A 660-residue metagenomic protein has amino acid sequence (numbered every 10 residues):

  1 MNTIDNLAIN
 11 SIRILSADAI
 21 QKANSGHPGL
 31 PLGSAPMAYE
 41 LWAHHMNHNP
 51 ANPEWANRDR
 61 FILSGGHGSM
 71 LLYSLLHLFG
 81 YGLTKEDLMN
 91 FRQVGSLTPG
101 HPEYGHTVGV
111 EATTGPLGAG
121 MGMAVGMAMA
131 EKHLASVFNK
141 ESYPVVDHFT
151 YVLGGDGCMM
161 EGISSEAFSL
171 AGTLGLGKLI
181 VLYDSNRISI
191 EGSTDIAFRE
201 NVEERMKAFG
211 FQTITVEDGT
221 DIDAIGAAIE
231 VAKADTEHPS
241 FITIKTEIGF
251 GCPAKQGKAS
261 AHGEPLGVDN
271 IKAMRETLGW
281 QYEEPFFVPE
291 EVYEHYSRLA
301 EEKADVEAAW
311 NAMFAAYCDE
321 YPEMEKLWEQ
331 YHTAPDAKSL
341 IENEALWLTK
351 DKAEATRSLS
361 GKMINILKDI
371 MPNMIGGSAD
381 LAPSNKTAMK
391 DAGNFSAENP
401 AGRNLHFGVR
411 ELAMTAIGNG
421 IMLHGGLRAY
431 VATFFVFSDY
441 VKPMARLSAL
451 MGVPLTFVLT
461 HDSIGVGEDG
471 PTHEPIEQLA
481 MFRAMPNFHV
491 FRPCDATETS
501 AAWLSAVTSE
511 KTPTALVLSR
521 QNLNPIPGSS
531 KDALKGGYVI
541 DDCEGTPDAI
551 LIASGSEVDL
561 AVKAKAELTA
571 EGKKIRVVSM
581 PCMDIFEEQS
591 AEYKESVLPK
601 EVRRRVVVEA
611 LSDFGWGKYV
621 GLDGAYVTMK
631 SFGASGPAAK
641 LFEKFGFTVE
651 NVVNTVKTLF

Functional and structural regions predicted by a protein language model:
M1-A35, L153-G154, C158-G162, I180 (+7 more regions): Conserved acidic/glycine
L15-A23, P50-D59, P99-T114, V145-Y151 (+4 more regions): Glycine/charged-rich beta-loop-alpha catalytic/anionic-binding loops adjacent to active sites
A23-A35, F61-H67, R92, P102-M123 (+9 more regions): Active-site nucleophile and cofactor-binding loops and adjacent substrate-binding regions of central metabolic enzymes
S34-L174, A388-M389, I421: Cofactor-binding active-site loop characterized by glycine-rich and histidine/acidic residues
N49-P50, K132-E141, L423-Y440, L455 (+1 more regions): Glycine-rich phosphate/pyrophosphate-binding loops and their adjacent beta-strand/loop elements at enzyme active sites
G82-G109, Q212, I370, M374-P400 (+1 more regions): Anionic-ligand anchoring segments at beta-strand to alpha-helix junctions in alpha/beta enzyme folds, i.e., glycine
Q93-Y104, M129, H133-V137, S142-D147 (+4 more regions): Thiamine diphosphate
F149-M159, H424, S448-S463, E468-D469: A structural-propensity feature for long, helix-poor, extended segments
